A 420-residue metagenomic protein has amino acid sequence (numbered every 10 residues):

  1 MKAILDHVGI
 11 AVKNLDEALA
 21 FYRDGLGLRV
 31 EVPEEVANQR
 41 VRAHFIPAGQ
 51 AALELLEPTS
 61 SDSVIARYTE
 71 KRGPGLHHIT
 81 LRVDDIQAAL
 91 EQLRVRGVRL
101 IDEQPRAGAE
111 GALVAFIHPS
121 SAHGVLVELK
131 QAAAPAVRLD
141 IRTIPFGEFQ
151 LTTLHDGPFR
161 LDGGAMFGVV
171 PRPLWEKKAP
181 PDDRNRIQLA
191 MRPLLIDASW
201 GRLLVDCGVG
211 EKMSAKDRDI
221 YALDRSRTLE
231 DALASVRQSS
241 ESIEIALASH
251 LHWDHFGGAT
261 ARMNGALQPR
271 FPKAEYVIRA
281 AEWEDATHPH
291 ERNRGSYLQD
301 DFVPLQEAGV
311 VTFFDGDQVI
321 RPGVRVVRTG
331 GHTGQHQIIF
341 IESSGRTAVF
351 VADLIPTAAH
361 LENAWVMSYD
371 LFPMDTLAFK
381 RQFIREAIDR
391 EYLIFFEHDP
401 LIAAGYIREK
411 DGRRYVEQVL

Functional and structural regions predicted by a protein language model:
M1, H44-F45, E54, L81 (+1 more regions): Vicinal oxygen chelate
M1-L19, P74-V83, Q131-A136: N-terminal beta-strand motif that seeds the catalytic metal site of vicinal oxygen chelate
V98, D156-G157, C207-G210, L251 (+4 more regions): Active-site metal-binding loops of divalent metal-dependent hydrolases
V137-L139, D224-Q238, S242, R270-R328 (+1 more regions): Metallo-beta-lactamase
I141-S235, I338-D353: Conserved beta-strand hairpin/beta-sheet module of binuclear metal-dependent hydrolase folds, prominently
L203-V205, L247, Y276, A348-F350 (+1 more regions): Residue-level marker for buried hydrophobic side chains located in beta-strands that build the well-ordered beta-sheet
D219-D231, E342-L420: Cap/insert and terminal regions of metallo-dependent hydrolase folds
I243-D254: Metallo-beta-lactamase
